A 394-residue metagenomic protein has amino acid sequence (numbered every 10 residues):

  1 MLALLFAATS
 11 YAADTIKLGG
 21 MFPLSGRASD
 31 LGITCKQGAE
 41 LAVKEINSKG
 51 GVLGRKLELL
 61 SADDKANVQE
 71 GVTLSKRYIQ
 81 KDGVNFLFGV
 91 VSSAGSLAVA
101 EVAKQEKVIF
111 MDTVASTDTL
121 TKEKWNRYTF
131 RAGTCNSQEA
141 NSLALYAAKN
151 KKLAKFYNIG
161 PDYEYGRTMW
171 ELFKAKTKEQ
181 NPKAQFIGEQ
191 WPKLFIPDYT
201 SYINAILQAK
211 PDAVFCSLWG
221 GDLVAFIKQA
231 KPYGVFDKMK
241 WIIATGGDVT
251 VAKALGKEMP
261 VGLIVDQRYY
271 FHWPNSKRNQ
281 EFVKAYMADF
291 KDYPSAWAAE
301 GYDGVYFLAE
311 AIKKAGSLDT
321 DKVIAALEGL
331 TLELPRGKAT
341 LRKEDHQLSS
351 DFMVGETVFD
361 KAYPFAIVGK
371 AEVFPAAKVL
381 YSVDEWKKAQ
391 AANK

Functional and structural regions predicted by a protein language model:
I16-G38, A62-Q69, V91-A94, I159-R167 (+2 more regions): Extracytoplasmic "Venus flytrap"
D30-Q37, G51-K122, A132, W191-Y199 (+1 more regions): Beta-alpha junction/loop-to-helix N-cap segments that form part of ligand/metal-binding clefts
G71, A132-F156, R167-T168, I196-T200 (+4 more regions): Hydrophobic alpha-helical segments within soluble ligand-binding/sensing domains
Y78-V91, M111-T113, Y157-G160, K210-G220 (+3 more regions): Periplasmic-binding protein-like
Y128-Q190, A213, L308: An alpha-beta-alpha
W170-R268: Extracellular/periplasmic bilobed ligand-binding domains
I227-Y302, K313-L318, V368-N393: Extracellular/periplasmic periplasmic-binding protein-like sensory domains
A288-A298, F307-F374, K394: Segments of small-molecule ligand-sensing domains
